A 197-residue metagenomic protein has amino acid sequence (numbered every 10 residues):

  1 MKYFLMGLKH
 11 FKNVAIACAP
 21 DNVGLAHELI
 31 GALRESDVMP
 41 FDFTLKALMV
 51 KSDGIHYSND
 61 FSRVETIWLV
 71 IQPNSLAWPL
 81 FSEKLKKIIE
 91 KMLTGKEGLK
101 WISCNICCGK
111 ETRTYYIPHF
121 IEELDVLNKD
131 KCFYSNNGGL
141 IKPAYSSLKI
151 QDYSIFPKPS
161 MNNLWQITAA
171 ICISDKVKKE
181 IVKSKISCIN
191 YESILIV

Functional and structural regions predicted by a protein language model:
M1-G31: Short, extreme N-terminal leader segments that mark the start of a protein/domain
K9, K110-V197: Acidic, proline/glycine-rich low-complexity IDRs
T44-N74: A glycine-rich, hydrophobic loop/mini-helix early in the fold
I67-L80, N162-A169: Extended, non-catalytic structural segments that build the interaction scaffolds of large macromolecular assemblies
S75-L76, K86, E97-I106, D152-I155 (+1 more regions): Internal, well-folded beta-alpha domain core
P79-K86, A169-D175: Short coil/turn motifs at helix boundaries and re-entrant loops, enriched in small/polar and proline residues
K84-T94, E180-S184: Short active-site loop/helix that positions an aromatic residue
L93-N105, S187-L195: Short, well-structured beta-strand/strand-turn elements
